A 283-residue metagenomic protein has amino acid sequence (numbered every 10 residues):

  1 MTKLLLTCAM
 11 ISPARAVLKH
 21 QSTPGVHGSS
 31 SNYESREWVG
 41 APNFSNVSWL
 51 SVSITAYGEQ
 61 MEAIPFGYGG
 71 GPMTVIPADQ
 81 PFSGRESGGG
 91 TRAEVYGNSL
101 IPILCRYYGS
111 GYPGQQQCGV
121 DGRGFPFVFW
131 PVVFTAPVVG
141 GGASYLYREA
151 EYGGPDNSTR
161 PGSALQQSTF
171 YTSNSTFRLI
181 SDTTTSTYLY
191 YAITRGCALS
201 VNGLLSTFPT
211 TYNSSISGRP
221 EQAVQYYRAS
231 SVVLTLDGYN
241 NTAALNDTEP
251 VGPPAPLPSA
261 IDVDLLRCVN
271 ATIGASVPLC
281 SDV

Functional and structural regions predicted by a protein language model:
M1-V26, V120-R123, F129-P131, V283: Fungal secretory targeting signals
I11, I54, I64, I76 (+6 more regions): Weak global preference for isoleucine
R15-G109: Lumenal/extracellular segments of secretory-pathway membrane and secreted proteins
Q21, Q60, Q80, Q115-Q117 (+3 more regions): Residue-identity detector for glutamine
S35, G40, N46, E59 (+15 more regions): Intrinsically disordered, low-complexity regions enriched in small/polar residues
Y68-T172: Long, low-complexity hydrophobic segments enriched in small hydrophobics and glycine that form amphipathic helices
G140-V283: Terminal or extended low-complexity segments
